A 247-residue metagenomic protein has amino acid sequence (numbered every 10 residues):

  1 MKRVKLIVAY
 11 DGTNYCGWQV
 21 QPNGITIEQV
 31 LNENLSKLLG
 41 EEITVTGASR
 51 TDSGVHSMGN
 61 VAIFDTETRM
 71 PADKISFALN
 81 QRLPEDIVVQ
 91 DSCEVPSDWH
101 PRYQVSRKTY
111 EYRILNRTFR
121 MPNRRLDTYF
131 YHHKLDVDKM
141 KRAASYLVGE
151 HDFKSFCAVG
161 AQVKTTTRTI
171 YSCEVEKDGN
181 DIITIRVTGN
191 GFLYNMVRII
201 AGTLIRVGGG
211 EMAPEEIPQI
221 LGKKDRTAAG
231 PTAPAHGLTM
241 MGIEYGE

Functional and structural regions predicted by a protein language model:
M1-E247: Structured-RNA-binding interfaces characteristic of tRNA pseudouridine synthases
